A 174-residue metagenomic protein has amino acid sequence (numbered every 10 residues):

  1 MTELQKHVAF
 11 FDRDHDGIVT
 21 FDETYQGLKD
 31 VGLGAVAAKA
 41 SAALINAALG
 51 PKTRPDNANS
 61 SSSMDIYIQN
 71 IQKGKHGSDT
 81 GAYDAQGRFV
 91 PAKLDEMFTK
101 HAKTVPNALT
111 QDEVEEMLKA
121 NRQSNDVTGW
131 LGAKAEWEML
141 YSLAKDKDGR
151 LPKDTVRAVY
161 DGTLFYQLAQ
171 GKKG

Functional and structural regions predicted by a protein language model:
M1-F11, D22-T24, G32, V36-V105: EF-hand Ca2+-binding helix-loop-helix modules
H7-F10, I18-L33, Y67, K73 (+3 more regions): Amphipathic regulatory helices of Ca2+-sensor modules
A9-D14, L143: Active-site and channel-lining beta-strand-loop segments that bind or position nucleotide-derived/phosphorylated
D14-D16, T104-P106, D146-D148: Acidic carboxylate motifs that coordinate Ca2+ or other divalent cations, activating on Asp/Glu
A35-S41, T128-W130, Q167-K173: Flexible, disordered linker segments and immediate boundary regions flanking tandem C2H2 zinc-finger modules
P55-D65, S78, K147-D154, A169-K173: Hydrophobic transmembrane alpha-helix bundles
A133-K172: C-terminal interaction modules of eukaryotic adaptor/scaffold proteins
